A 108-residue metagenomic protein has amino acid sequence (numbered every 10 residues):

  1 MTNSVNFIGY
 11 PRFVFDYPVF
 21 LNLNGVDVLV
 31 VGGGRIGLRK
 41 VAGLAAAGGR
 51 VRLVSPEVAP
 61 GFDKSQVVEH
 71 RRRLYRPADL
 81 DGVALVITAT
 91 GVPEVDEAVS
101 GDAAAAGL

Functional and structural regions predicted by a protein language model:
T2-E57, F62-S65, H70-R73: Hydrophobic, well-ordered beta-alpha structural blocks that scaffold small-molecule cofactor pockets
Q66-L108: Phosphate-bearing ligand-interacting subdomains that bind or position ATP/ADP/UDP/GDP/NAD(P) or nucleotide-linked
